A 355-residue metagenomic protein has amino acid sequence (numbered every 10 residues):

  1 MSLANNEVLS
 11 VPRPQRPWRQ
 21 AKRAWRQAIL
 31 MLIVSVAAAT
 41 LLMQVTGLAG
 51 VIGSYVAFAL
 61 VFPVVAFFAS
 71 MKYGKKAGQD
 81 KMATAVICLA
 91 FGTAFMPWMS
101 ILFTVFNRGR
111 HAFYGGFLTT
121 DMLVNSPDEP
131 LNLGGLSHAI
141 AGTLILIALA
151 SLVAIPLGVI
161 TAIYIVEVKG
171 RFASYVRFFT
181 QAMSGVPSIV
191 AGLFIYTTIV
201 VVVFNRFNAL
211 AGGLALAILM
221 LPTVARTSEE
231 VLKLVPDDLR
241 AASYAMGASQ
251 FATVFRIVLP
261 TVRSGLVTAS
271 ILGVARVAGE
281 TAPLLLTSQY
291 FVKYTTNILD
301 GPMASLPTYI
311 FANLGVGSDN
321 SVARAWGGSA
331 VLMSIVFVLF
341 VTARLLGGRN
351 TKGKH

Functional and structural regions predicted by a protein language model:
E7-A21, M43-A49, S70-L89, M99-A150 (+1 more regions): Periplasmic/extracellular loop-to-transmembrane helix junction in inner-membrane transport proteins
V51-V61, L133-Y164: Transmembrane alpha-helix signature in integral membrane proteins
A66, L232-K233, Y244, T268-I271 (+1 more regions): C-terminal transmembrane helix and the adjacent membrane-cytosol boundary/short C-terminal tail of inner/organellar
F68-K76, A150-T180, L193, R344-R349: Transmembrane-helix boundary motif in ABC transporter permease subunits
Q181-L216: Generic hydrophobic transmembrane alpha-helix motif, especially the helices
Q250-S288: Transmembrane alpha-helices
L284-M333: Interhelical loop and adjacent transmembrane-helix boundary motif in polytopic membrane transport permeases
